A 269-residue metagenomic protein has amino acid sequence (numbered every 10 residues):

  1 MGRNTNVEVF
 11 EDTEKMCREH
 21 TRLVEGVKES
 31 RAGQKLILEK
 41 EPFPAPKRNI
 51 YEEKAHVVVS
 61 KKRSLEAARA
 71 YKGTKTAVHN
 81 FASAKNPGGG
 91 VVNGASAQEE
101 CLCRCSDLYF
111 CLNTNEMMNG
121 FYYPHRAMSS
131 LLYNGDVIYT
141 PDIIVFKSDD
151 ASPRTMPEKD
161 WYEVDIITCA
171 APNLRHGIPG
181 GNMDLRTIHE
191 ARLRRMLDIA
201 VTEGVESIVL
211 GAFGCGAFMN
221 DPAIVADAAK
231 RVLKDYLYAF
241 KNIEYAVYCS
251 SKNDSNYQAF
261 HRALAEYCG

Functional and structural regions predicted by a protein language model:
M1-G269: Macrodomain-like recognition of ADP-ribose-binding/processing modules
